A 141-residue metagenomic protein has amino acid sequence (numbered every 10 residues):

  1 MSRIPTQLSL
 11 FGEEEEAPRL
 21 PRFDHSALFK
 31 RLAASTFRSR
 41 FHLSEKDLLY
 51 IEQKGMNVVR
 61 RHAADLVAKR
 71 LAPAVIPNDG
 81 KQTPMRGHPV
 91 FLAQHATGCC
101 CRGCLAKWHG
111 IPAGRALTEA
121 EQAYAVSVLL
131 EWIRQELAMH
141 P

Functional and structural regions predicted by a protein language model:
M1-I4: Intrinsically disordered, low-structural-confidence terminal and linker regions
T6-E13, P18-P141: Domain-level signature for proteins that mediate thiol-based redox and metal-cofactor handling
